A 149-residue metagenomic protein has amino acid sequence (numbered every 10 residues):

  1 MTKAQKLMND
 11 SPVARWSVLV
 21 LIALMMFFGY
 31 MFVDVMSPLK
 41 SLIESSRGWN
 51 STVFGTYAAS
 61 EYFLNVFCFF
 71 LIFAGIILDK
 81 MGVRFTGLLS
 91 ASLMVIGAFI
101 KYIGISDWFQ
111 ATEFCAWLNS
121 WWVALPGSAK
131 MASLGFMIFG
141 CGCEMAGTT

Functional and structural regions predicted by a protein language model:
S17-S51, G104: Extracytoplasmic
I43-E44, I76-L78: Interfacial helix-cap and linker-helix signal at transmembrane-aqueous boundaries of multi-pass secondary transporters
W49-A58, F63, S128, A132: Juxtamembrane helix-start elements in MFS-like secondary transporters
T52, D79-K80, L125: Membrane-helix boundary and inter-helical linker elements of multi-pass secondary transporters
A59-I76: Central cavity-lining transmembrane alpha-helices of secondary-active solute carriers, predominantly the Major
R84-G87, A132: Primarily marks hydrophobic transmembrane alpha-helices of the MFS/SLC 12-helix fold
S92-L125: C-terminal ends and interior cores of transmembrane alpha-helices in multi-pass membrane transporters/permeases
G127-T149: Cytoplasmic helix-loop-helix junction between adjacent transmembrane helices in 12-TM secondary transporters
